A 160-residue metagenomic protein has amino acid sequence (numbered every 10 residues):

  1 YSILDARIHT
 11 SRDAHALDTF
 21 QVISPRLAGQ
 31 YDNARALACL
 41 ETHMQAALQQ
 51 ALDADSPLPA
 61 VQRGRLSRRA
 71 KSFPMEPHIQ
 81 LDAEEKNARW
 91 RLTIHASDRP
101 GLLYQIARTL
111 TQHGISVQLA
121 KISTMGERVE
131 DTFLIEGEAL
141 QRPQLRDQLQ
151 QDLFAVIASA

Functional and structural regions predicted by a protein language model:
Y1-A160: Non-catalytic interaction/regulatory segments
